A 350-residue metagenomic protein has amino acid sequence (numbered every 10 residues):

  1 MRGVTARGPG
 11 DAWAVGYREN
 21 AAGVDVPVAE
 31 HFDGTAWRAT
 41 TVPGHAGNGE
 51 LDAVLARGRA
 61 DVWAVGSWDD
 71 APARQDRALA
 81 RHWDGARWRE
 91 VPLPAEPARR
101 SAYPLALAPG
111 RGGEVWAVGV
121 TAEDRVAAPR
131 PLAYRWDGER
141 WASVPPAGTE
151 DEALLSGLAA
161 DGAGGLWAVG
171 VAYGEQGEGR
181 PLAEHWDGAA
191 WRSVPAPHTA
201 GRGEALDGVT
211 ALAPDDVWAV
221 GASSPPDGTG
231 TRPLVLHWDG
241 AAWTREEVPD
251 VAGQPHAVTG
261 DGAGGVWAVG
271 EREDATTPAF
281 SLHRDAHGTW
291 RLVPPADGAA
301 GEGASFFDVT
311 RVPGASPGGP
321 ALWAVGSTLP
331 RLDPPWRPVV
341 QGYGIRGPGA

Functional and structural regions predicted by a protein language model:
M1-A350: Residue-level hotspots at or immediately adjacent to binding/recognition sites across diverse folds
